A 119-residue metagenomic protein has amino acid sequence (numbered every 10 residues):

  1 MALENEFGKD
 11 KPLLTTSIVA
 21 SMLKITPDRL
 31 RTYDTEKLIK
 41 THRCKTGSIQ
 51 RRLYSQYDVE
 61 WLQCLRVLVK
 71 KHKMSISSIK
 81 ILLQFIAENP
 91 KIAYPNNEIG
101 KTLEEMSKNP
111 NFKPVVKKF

Functional and structural regions predicted by a protein language model:
A2-L23, K40-C44, S48-F119: Arg/Lys-rich, alpha-helical DNA-contact motif
T26-R29: Short coil turns linking two alpha-helices in DNA-binding domains
Y33: Append "Primarily bacterial transcriptional regulators
K37: Glycine-centered, phosphate/nucleic-acid-interacting loop/turn motifs that mediate DNA/RNA or nucleotide
